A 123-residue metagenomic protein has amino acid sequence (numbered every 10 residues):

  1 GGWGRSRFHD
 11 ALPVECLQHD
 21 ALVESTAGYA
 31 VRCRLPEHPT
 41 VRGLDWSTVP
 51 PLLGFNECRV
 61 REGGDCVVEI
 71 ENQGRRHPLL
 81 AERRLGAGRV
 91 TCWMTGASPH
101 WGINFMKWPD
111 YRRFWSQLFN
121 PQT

Functional and structural regions predicted by a protein language model:
G1-G74: An acidic, glycine-rich "communication" segment
W3, L80-A81: Mature catalytic domains of secreted/periplasmic carbohydrate-active enzymes
G64, V90-T91: A broad, low-specificity signal marking well-ordered, structured residues that form hydrophobic/aromatic
V68, A81-R84: Short acidic-hydrophobic surface loop/beta-edge motif
V68-E69, C92-M94: Short beta-strand segments
G74-H77, R84-R89, T95-T123: Extracellular ligand-binding/catalytic regions of CAZymes and related secreted enzymes and adhesion modules
